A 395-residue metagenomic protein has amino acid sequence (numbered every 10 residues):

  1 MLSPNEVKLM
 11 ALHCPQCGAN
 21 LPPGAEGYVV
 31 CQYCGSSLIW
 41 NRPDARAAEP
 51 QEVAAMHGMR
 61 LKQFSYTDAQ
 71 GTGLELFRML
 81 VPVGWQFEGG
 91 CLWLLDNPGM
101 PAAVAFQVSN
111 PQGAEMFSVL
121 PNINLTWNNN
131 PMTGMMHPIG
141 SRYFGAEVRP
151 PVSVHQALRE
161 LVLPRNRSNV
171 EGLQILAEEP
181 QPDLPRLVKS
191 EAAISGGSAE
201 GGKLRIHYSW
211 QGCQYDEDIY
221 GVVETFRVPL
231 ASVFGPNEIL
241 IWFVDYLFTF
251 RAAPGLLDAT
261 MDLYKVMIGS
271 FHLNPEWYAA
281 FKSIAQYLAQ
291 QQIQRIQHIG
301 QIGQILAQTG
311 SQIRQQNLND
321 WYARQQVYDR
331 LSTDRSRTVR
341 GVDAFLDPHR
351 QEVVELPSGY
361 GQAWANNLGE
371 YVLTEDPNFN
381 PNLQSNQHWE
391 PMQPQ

Functional and structural regions predicted by a protein language model:
K8-M10, G27: Short metal-coordination and nucleic-acid-contact micro-motifs, chiefly zinc-binding Cys/His arrays
H13, V30: The −1 position to Zn-ligating cysteines in a subset of zinc-ribbon hairpins
Q16, Y33: Short, cysteine/histidine-rich loop/knuckle motifs that typically chelate Zn2+
P22, E75-W93, M267-P275: Proline-anchored loop/turn motifs at beta-strand termini and strand-loop-strand connectors
G35-A45: Short Cys/His-rich micro-motifs in 6-15 aa windows
W85, Y246-Q290, P381, H388-P391: Surface-exposed amphipathic alpha-helical segments
C91-F243, A252, A280, Q301-I302 (+3 more regions): Conserved polar/disulfide-associated segments of primarily extracytoplasmic proteins
F281-L306: Charged, amphipathic alpha-helical linkers/stalks
